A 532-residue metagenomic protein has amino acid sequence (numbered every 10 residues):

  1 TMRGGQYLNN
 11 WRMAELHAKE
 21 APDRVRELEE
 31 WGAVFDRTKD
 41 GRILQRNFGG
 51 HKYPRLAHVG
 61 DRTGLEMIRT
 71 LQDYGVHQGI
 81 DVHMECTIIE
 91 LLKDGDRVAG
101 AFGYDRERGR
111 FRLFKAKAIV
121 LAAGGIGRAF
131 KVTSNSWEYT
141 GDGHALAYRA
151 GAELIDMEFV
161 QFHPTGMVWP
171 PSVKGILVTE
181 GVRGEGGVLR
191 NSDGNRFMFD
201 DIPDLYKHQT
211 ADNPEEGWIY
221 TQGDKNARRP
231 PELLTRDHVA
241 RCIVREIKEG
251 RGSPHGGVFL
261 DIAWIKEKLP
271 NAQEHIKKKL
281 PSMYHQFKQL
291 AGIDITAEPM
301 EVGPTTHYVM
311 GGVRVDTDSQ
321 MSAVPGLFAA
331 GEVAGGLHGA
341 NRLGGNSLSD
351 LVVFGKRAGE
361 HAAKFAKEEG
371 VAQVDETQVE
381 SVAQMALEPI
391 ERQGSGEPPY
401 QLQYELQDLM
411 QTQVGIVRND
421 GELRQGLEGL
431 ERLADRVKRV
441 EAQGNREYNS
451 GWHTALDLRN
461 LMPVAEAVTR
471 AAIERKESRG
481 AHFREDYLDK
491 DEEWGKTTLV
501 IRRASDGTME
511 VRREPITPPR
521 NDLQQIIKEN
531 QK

Functional and structural regions predicted by a protein language model:
T1-H17: Glycine-rich active-site loop/strand segments that organize a redox cofactor
E27-R110, K115, A122, G166-P170 (+2 more regions): Conserved redox-cofactor binding core of oxidoreductases
A118-G124, D318, S322-R342: Short FAD-binding loop at a beta-strand-to-alpha-helix junction that anchors the flavin cofactor in diverse
A118-I176, G344-H361: Glycine-rich loop(s) and the adjacent beta-strand/alpha-helix scaffold that form part
E153-Q289, H361-K367: An anion/pyrophosphate-binding glycine-rich loop and adjacent beta-alpha core in soluble alpha-beta enzymes
E153-V168, G335-N346, V353-Q403: Active-site-proximal substrate-binding core of FAD-dependent oxidoreductases
F365-S450: Long, amphipathic alpha-helical stalk/connector segments used for oligomerization, subunit docking, or mechanical
R439-A442, R446-K532: C-terminal amphipathic alpha-helical interaction region
